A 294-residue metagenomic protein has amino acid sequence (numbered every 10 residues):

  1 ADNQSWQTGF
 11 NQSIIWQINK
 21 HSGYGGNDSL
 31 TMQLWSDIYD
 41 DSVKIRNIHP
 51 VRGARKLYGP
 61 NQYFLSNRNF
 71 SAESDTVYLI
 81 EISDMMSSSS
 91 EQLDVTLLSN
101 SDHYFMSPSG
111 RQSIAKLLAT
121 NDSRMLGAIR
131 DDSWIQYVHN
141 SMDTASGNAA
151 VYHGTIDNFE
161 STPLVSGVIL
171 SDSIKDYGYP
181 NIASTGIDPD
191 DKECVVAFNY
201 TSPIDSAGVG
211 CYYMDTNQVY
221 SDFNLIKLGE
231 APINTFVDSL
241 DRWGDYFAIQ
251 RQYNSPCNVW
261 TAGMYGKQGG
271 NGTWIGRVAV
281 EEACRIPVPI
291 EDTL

Functional and structural regions predicted by a protein language model:
A1-R285: C-terminal PAP-associated
A283-L294: Residue-level detector of functionally pivotal "anchor" positions at catalytic/ligand-binding pockets or at interdomain
